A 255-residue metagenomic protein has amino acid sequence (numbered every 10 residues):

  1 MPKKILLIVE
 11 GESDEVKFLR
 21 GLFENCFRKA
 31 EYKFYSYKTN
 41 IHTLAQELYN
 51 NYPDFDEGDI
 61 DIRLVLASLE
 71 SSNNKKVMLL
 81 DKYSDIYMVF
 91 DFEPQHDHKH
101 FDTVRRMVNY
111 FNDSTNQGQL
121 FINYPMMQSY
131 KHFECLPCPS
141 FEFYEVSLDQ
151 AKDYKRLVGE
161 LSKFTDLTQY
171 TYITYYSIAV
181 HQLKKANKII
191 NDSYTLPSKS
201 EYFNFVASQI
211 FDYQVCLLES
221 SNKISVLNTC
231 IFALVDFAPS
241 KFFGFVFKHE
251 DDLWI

Functional and structural regions predicted by a protein language model:
P2, K17-S36, A45-D56, L66-I255: C-terminal accessory helical subdomains adjacent to catalytic cores in phosphodiester- and nucleotide-handling enzymes
L7-L19: N-terminal beta1-alpha1 ligand-phosphate binding loop
D61: Conserved nucleotide-sensing/catalytic segment adjacent to the nucleotide-binding pocket in NTP-handling enzymes
